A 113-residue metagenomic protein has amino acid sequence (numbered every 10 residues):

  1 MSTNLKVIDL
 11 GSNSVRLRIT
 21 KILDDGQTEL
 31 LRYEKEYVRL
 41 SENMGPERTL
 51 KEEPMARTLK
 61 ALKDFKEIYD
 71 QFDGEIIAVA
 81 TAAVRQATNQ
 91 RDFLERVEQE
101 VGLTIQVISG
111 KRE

Functional and structural regions predicted by a protein language model:
M1-L10, R18-E113: Nucleotide/phosphate-binding catalytic cleft detector across ATP-hydrolyzing and phosphate-transferring enzymes
N13: Primarily the dimerization/phosphotransfer
